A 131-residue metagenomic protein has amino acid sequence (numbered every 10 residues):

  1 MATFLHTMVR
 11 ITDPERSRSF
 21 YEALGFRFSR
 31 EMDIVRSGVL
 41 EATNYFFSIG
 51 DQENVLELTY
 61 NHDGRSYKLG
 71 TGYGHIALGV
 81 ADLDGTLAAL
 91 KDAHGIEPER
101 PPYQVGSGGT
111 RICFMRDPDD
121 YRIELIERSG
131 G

Functional and structural regions predicted by a protein language model:
A2, M8-E53: Core segments of cupin and vicinal oxygen chelate
H6, E124: Short catalytic micro-motifs in class I SAM-dependent methyltransferases
I11, H62, E127-S129: Short beta-strand segments enriched in hydrophobic/aromatic residues within well-folded beta-rich domains
T12-E15, Q52-E53, R65-R122: Vicinal oxygen chelate
R27-S37, P101-V105, I126-G130: Conserved catalytic-core motifs of GNAT/GCN5-like acyltransferases
I34, G64-R65: Short, P/G- and charge-enriched loop/turn segments at secondary-structure junctions
F47, M115, L125-R128: GNAT/GCN5-related N-acetyltransferase fold signature
